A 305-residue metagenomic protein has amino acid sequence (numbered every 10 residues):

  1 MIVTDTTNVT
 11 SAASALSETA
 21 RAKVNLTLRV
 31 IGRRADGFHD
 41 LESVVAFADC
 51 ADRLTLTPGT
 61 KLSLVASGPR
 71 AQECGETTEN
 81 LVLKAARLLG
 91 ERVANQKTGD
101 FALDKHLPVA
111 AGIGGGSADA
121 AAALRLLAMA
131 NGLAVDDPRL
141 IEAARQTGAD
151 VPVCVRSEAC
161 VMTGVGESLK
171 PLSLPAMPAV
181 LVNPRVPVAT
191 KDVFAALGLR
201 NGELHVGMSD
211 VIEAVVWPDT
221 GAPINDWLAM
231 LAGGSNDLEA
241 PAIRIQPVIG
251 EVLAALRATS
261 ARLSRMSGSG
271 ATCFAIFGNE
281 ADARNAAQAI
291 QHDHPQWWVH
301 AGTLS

Functional and structural regions predicted by a protein language model:
I2-A111, M129, L133, D137-I141 (+1 more regions): ATP-binding N-lobe of GHMP and related small-molecule kinases
L26, L54-L56, V82, G116 (+5 more regions): Residue-level signal for inorganic ion chemistry
A46-F47, R145-Q146, P152-V155, P171-P175 (+1 more regions): Solvent-exposed alpha-helices and their adjacent loops that cap or buttress functional pockets in soluble metabolic
D52-L56, D150-C154, C160, V180 (+1 more regions): Short beta-strand scaffold segments in enzyme catalytic cores
T60-E73, A123, R145, I224-S235: Short, basic/glycine-rich phosphate-binding loops at helix/coil junctions that contact nucleotide phosphates
A102-N131, A149, R262-F277: Glycine/serine-rich anion-binding loops at beta->alpha junctions that coordinate negatively charged ligand groups
A120, L124-V161, G166: Contiguous, small/hydrophobic- and glycine-enriched helical/loop subdomains that border and often "cap" functional
R156, V161-L263, G278-R284, Q288-Q296 (+1 more regions): Conserved, helical-rich catalytic subdomain that frames metal- and/or nucleotide-binding sites in enzyme alpha/beta
